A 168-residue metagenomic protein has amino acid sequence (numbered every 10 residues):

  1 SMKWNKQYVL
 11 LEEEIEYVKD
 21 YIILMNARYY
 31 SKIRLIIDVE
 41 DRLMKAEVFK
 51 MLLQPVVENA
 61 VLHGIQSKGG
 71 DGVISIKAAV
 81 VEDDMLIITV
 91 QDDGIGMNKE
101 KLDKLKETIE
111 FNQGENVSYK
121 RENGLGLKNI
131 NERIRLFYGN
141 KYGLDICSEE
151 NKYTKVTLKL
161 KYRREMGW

Functional and structural regions predicted by a protein language model:
S1-C147, Y153-K159: Two-component histidine phosphotransfer core
E100, G167-W168: Short, charged, solvent-exposed linker or helix-capping segments at domain edges/interfaces that act as flexible hinges
K161-M166: Two-component histidine kinase transmitter core
